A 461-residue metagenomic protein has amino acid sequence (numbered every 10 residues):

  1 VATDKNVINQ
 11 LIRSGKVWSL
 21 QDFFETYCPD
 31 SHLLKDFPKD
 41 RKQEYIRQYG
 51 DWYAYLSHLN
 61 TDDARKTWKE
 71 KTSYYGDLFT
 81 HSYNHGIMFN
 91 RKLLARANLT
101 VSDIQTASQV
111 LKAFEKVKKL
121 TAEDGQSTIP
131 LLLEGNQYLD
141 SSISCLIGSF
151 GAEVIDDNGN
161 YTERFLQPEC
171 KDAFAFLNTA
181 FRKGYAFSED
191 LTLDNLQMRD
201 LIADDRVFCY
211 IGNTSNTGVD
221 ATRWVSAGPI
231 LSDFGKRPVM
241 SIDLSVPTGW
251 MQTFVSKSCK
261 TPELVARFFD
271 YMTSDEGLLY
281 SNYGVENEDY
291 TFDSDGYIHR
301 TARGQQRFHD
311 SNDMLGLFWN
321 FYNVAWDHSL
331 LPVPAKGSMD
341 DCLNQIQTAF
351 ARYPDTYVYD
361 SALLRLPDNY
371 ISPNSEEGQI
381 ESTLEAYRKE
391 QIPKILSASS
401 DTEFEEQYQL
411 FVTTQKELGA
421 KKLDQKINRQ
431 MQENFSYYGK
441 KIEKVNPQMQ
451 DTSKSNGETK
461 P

Functional and structural regions predicted by a protein language model:
V1-A54, R96-A97, K183-S188, L193 (+2 more regions): Extracytoplasmic "Venus flytrap"/periplasmic binding protein-like
I8-S14, A64-K69, S141-G151, V219-R223 (+2 more regions): Short, solvent-exposed loop/turn and secondary-structure capping segments
Q21-K39, E44, A152-P168, S232-D243 (+2 more regions): Short, solvent-exposed loop/beta-turn-alpha elements that line the ligand-binding surface or hinge of extracytoplasmic
Q21-Y27, R47-D51, L56-Y138, D156-Q197 (+4 more regions): Helix-loop-helix "hinge/cap" segment bordering the ligand-binding cleft or interdomain interface
S102-Q109, K394-Y408: Short, charged, surface-exposed loops that flank catalytic or proteolytic processing sites
V110, A173-F174, T179-R182, M198-T214 (+2 more regions): Glycine-rich, aromatic-lined ligand/substrate-binding cores of catalytic and carbohydrate-binding domains
F114, I380-I392, F404-A420, D424-I427: Short amphipathic alpha-helical coiled-coil/interface segments
E276-S399, I442-E443: Conserved small-residue motifs centered on glycine
